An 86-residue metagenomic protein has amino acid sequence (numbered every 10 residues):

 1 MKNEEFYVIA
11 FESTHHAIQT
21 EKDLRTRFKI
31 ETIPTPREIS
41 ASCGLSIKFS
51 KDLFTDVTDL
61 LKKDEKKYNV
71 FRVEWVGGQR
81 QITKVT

Functional and structural regions predicted by a protein language model:
M1-F6, K22: Long, hydrophobic N-terminal alpha-helical segment
E4, S40-G44, E65: Short connector loops at helix/strand junctions that flank enzyme active sites, especially segments positioning acidic
E5-A10, L45-F49: Solvent-exposed beta-strand motifs enriched in subsets of small alpha/beta binding domains, especially certain
E12-F28: Short amphipathic alpha-helix segments
I18, K48-K51, D64: Generic alpha-helical scaffold signal
R25, K29-T58: Amphipathic, hydrophobic secondary-structure cores in small proteins
T55-T86: C-terminal structural segments of small proteins and small subunits
